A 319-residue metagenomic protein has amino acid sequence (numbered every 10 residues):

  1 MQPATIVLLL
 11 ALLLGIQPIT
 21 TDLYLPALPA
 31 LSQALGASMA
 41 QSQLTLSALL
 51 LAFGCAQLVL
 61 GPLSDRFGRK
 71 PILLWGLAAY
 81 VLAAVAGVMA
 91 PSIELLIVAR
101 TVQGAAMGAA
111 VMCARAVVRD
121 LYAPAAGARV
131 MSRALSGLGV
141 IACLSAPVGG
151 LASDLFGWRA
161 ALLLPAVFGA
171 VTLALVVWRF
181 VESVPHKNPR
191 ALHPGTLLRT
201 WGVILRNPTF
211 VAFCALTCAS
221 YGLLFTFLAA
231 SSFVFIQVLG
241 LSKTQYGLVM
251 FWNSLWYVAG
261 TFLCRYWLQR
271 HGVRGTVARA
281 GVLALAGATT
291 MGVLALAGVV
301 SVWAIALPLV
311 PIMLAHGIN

Functional and structural regions predicted by a protein language model:
A34-G36, G68, M89-L95, A106 (+3 more regions): Helix-breaking motifs and short loop linkers at transmembrane-helix boundaries and internal kinks in secondary membrane
C55-E94: Conserved MFS/SLC helix-loop-helix module at the cytosolic interface between two early adjacent transmembrane helices
P71-V85, G275-M291: Structural signature of the two symmetry-related core transmembrane helices
A79, A83-A86, E94-V102, W303-P311: Paired small-residue
P91, L95, P124-A126, S132-W178: Helix-loop-helix hairpin linking two adjacent transmembrane segments in secondary transporters
A99-V140: Cytoplasmic helix-loop-helix junction between adjacent transmembrane helices in 12-TM secondary transporters
S183-F213: Juxtamembrane intracellular "pre-TM" segments in multi-pass secondary transporters
V277-N319: C-terminal transmembrane helical hairpin of 12-TM major facilitator-type secondary transporters
